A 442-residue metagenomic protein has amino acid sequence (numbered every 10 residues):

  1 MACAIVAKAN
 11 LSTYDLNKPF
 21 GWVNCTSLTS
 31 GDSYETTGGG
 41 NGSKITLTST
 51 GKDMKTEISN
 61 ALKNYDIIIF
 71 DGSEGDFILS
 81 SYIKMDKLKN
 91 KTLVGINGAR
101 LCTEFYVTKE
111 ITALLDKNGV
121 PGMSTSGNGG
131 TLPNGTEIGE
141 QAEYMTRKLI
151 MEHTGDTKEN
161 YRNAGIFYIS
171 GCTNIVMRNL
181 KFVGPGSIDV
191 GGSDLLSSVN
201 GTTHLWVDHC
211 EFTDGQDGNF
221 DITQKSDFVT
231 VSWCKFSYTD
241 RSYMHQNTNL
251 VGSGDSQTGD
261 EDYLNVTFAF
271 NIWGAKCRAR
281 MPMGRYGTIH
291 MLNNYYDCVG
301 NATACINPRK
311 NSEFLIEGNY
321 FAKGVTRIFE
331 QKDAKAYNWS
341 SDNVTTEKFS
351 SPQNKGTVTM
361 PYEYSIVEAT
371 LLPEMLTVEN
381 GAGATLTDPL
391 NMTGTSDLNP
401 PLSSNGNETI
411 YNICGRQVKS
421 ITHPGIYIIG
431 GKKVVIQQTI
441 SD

Functional and structural regions predicted by a protein language model:
M1-I67, D76-F77, I111, D116-T146 (+1 more regions): Extracellular "leader-to-stem" segments immediately downstream of a signal peptide or signal-anchor in secreted/lumenal
F70, M85, G95, T103 (+10 more regions): Extracellular beta-strand solenoids
D76-E261: Right-handed parallel beta-helix
L93-G95, I175-R178, L205-D208, V229-C234 (+4 more regions): All-beta strand scaffolds that present successive hydrophobic residues in beta-strands
G184, D214, Y238, Y243 (+4 more regions): Residues in short coils/turns that link rungs of repeat/solenoid architectures in beta-rich domains
M283-M392: Extracellular beta-rich repeat passengers
M392-C414, I440-D442: Residue-level detector of functionally pivotal "anchor" positions at catalytic/ligand-binding pockets or at interdomain
I426-D442: C-terminal tail/sorting-segment detector
